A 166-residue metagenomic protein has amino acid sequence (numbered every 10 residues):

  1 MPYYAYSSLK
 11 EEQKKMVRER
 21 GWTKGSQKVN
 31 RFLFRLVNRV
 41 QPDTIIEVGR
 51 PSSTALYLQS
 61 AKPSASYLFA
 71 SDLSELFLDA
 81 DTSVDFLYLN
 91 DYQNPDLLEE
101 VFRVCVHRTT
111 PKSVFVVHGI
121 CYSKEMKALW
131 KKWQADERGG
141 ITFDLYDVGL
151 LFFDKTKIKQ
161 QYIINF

Functional and structural regions predicted by a protein language model:
M1-Y88, Y92-P111, I120-F166: A short alpha-helical cap/connector motif
